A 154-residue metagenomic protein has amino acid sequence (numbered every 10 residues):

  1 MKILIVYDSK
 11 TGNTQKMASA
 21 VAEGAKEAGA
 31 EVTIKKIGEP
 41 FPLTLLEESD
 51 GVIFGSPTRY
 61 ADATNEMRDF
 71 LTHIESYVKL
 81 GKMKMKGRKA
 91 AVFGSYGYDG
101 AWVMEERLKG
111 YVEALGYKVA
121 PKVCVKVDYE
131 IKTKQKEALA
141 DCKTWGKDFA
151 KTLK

Functional and structural regions predicted by a protein language model:
K2-I3, K16, A20-G38, T44-K154: FMN-binding flavodoxin-like domain, especially the glycine-rich phosphate-binding loop
I5-D8: Nucleotide-activated donor-dependent transferases that construct or modify glycoconjugates
T11-Q15: Glycine-rich NAD(P) Rossmann-fold beta1-alpha1 loop
